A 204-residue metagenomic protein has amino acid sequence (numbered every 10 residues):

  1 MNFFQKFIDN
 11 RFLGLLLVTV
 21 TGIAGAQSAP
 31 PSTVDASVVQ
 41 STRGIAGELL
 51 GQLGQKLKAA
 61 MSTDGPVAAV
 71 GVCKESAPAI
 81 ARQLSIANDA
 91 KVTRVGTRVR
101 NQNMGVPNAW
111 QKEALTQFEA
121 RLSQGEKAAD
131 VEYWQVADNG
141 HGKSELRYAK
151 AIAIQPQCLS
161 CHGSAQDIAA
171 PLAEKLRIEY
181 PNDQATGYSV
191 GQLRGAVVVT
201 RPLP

Functional and structural regions predicted by a protein language model:
N2-G14: Bacterial N-terminal signal peptides that target proteins for export
T21-I23: N-terminal signal peptide c-region/cleavage motif recognized by signal peptidases
S28-Q155, D167-P204: Extracytoplasmic c-type cytochrome modules immediately beyond a signal peptide or single-pass transmembrane anchor
L159-Q166: Detector for the c-type heme attachment site
